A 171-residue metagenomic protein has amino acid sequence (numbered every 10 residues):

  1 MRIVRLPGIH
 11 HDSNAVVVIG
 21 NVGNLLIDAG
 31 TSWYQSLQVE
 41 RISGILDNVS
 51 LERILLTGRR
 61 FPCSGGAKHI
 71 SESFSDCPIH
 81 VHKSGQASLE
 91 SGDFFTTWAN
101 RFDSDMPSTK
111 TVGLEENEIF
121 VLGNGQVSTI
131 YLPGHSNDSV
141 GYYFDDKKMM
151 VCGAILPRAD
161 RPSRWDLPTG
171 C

Functional and structural regions predicted by a protein language model:
M1-L46, G141-I155: Conserved beta-strand hairpin/beta-sheet module of binuclear metal-dependent hydrolase folds, prominently
R2-V4, P78, K110-V112, Q126-S128: Conserved beta-strand segments of alpha/beta enzyme cores
N14-V16, V112, N117-E118, V140: Residue-level detector of beta-strand structural context in well-folded domains
V16, S91-G92, S163: Short, well-ordered secondary-structure micro-motifs
I27-G30, L51-G58, I79-H82, Y131-G134 (+1 more regions): Active-site neighborhood of phospho(di)ester-bond hydrolases with catalytic His/Asp-centered motifs
S32-W33, Q126-C171: Metallo-beta-lactamase
W33-S36, S43-F120: Active-site HxH/HxHxD metal-binding segment of metal-dependent hydrolases
L114, I119-G125, Y131-P133: An acidic, phosphate/nucleotide-engaging active-site surface
